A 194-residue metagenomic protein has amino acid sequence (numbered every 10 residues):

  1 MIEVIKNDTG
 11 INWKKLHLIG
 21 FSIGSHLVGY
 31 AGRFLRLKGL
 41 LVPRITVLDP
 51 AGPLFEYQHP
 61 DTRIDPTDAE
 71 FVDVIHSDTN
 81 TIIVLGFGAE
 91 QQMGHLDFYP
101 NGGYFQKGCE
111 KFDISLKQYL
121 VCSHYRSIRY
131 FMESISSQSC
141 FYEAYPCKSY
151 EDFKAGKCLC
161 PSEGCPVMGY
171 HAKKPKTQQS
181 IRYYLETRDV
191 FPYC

Functional and structural regions predicted by a protein language model:
M1-L116, Y125-S127, E151-E163, A172: Serine-dependent carboxylesterase/thioesterase catalytic core of lipase-like alpha/beta-hydrolase/SGNH enzymes
F71, D97, P146, R182-Y184: Generic structural signal for residues positioned in beta-strands
Q92-L96, F141, Q178-Y183: Generic structural motif recognizing short loop/turn segments at the entrances and edges of beta-strands
K107, L120, Q138, Y145 (+3 more regions): Extracellular secreted precursors and ectodomains with disulfide-bonded cysteine-rich loops/domains
L120-F141: Non-catalytic, well-ordered alpha-helical segments in soluble enzyme domains
Y142-E151: Short, flexible loop/turn segments with low-complexity composition
P166-C194: C-terminal helix/juxtamembrane-tail motif
